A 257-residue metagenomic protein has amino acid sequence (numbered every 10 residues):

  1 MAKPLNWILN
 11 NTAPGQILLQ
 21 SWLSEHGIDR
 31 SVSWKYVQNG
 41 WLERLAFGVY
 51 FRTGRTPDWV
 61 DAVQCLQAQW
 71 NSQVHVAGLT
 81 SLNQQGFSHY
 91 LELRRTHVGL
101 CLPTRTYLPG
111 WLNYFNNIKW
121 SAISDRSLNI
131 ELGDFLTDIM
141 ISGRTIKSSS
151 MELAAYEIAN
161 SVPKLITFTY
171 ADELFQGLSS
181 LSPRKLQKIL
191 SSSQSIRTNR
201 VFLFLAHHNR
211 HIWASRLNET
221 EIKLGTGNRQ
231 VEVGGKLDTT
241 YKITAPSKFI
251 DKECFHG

Functional and structural regions predicted by a protein language model:
M1-L79, S179-I196, R200-V201, F255-H256: Short beta-edge/loop segments at beta->alpha junctions of small alpha/beta modules that act as binding/recognition
A2, A13, A46, A62 (+9 more regions): A sequence-composition feature that detects small, non-aromatic residues
N6, N10-N11, N39, N71 (+8 more regions): Detector for Asparagine
N6-L9, G54-R55, S124-N129, R144 (+1 more regions): N-proximal short alpha-helices
Q20, V32-N39, E43-L132, I243-A245: Short gly/ser-rich loop at a beta-strand->alpha-helix junction or flexible surface loop bordering the NTP-binding
H26, L132-G257: Hydrophobic alpha-helical interaction segments
